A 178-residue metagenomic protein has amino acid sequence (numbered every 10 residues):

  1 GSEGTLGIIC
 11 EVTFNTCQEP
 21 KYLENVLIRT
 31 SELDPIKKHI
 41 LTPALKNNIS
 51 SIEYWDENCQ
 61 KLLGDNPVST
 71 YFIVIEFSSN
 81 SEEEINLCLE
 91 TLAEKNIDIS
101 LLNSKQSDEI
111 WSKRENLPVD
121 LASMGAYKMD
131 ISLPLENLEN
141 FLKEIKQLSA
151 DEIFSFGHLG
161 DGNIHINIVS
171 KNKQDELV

Functional and structural regions predicted by a protein language model:
G1: Conserved phosphate-binding loops in nucleotide/dinucleotide-binding enzymes
F14-Q18, E24-V178: C-terminal substrate-recognition/cap domain of FAD-linked oxidoreductases
